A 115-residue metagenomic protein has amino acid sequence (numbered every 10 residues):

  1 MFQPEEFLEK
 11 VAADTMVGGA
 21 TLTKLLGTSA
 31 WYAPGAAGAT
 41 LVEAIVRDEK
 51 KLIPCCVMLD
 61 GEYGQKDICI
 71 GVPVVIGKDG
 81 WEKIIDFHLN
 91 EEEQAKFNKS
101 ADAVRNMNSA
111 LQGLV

Functional and structural regions predicted by a protein language model:
M1-V115: C-terminal substrate-binding/catalytic lobe of Rossmann-fold NAD(P)-dependent dehydrogenases
